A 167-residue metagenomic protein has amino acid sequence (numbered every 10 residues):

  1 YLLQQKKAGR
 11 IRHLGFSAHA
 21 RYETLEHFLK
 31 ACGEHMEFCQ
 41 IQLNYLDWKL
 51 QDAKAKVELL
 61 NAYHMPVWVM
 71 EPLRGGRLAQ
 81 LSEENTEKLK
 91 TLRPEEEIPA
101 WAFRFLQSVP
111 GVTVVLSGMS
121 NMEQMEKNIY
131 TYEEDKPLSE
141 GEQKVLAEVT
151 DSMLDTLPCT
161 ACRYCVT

Functional and structural regions predicted by a protein language model:
Y1-T167: Beta/alpha (TIM)-barrel catalytic core signal, keyed to glycine-rich beta->alpha loops juxtaposed to Asp/Glu that bind
